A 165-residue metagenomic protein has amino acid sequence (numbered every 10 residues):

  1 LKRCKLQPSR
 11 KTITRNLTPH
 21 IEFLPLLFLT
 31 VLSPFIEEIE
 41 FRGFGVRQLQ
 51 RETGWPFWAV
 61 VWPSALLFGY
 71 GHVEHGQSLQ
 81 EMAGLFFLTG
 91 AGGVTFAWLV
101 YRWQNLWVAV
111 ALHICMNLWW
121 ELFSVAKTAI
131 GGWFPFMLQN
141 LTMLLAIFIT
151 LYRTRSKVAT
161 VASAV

Functional and structural regions predicted by a protein language model:
L1-I39, V46-E52, I130: Juxtamembrane helix-loop-helix connectors linking adjacent transmembrane helices in multi-pass membrane enzymes
L1-R3, A65-E74, I114-S124: Aromatic-anchored segments of alpha-helical transmembrane domains
L1-R3, L138-K157: Hydrophobic core of alpha-helical transmembrane segments in multi-pass integral membrane proteins
P8-L17, V73-M82, A126-W133: Membrane-interface helix caps and helix-loop-helix hairpins in membrane proteins
F23-L27, W58-W62, S78-M82, L106: The feature captures the transmembrane alpha-helix scaffold of multi-pass secondary transporters
I36-P63, W98-N105: Membrane-interface helix/loop boundary segments of multi-pass membrane proteins
E81-N140: Functionally important transmembrane alpha-helices
A159-V165: Short, highly charged, low-complexity non-transmembrane loops/tails of multi-pass membrane proteins
